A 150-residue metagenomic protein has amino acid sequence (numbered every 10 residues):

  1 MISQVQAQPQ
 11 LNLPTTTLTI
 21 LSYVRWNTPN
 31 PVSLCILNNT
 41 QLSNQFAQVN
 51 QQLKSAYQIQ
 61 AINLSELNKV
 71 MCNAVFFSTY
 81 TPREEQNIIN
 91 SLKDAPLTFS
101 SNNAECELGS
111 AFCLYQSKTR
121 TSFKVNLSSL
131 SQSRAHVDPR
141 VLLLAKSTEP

Functional and structural regions predicted by a protein language model:
I2-P150: Short hydrophobic alpha-helices and adjacent helix-cap/hinge residues
